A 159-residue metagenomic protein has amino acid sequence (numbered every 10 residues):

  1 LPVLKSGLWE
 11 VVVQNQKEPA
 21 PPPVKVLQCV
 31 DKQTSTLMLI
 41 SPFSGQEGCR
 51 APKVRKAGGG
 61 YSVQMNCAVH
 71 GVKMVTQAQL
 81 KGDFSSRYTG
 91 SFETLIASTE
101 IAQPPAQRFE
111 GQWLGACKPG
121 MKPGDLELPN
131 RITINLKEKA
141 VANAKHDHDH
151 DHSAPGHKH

Functional and structural regions predicted by a protein language model:
L1-G7: N-terminal helix-cap/turn-to-beta initiation motif at the start of protein domains
V11-G48, R131-L136: Short, solvent-exposed loop/hinge segments that bridge or flank secondary-structure elements
V11-Q14, S62-V69, G90-S98: Short beta-strand segments that buttress and anchor functional surface loops
Q16-A20, V69-M74, I96-Q103, C117: Short, cysteine-centered beta-strand-loop-beta hairpins and adjacent loop/turn segments enriched in charged/polar
V26-Q28, A51-K53, V75-G82, F92-I96 (+1 more regions): Hydrophobic/aromatic beta-strand elements that line small-molecule binding cavities or substrate pockets in beta-rich
S35-Q79: Mid-chain, structured segments of secreted extracytoplasmic proteins
T99-N143: Edge beta-strand at a domain terminus
N143-H159: Histidine-centered metal-binding segments
